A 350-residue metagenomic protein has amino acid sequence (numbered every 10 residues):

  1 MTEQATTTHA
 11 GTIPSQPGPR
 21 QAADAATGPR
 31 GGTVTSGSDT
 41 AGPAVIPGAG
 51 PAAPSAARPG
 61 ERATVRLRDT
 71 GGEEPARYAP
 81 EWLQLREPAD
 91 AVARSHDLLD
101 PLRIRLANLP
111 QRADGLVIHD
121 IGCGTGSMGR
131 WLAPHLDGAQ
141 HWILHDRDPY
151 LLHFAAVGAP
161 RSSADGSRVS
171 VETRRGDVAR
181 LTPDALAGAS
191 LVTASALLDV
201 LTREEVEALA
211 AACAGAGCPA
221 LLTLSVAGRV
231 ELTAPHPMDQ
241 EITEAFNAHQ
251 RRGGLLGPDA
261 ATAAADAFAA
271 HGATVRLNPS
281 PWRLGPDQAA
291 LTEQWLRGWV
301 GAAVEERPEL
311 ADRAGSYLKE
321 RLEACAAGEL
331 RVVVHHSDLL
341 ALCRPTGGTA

Functional and structural regions predicted by a protein language model:
T2-R20, G28, G32, G42-G50 (+1 more regions): Class I SAM-dependent methyltransferase Rossmann-like catalytic core, especially the SAM/SAH-binding loop
H119, G126-R180: Class I SAM-dependent methyltransferase SAM/SAH-binding core
R180-L186: Short conserved loop adjoining the S-adenosyl-L-methionine
L186, A269, T274-A350: Conserved Class I S-adenosyl-L-methionine
T193: A conserved beta-strand element that flanks and buttresses the S-adenosyl-L-methionine
A196-L197: Short catalytic micro-motifs in class I SAM-dependent methyltransferases
V200-C213: A short, conserved alpha-helix within the catalytic core of class I
C218-S280: Conserved catalytic/acceptor-binding region of the Class I
